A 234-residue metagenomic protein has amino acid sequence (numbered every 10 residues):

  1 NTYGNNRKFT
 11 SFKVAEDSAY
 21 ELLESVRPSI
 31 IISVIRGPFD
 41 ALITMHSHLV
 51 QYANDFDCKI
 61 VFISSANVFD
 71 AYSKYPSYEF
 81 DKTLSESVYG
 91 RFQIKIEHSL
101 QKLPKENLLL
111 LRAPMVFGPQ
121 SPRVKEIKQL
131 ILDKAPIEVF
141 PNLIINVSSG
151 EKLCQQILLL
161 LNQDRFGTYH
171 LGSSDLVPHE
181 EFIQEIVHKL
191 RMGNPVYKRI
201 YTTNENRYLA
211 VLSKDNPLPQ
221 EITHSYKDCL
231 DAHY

Functional and structural regions predicted by a protein language model:
N1-I30, V211: N-terminal Rossmann/SDR dinucleotide-binding element
A19-F62: NAD(P)-cofactor binding segment of oxidoreductase domains
H48-V88: Conserved Rossmann-fold NAD(P)-dependent oxidoreductase catalytic core, especially the SDR/UDP-sugar
A71-L111, G118: Catalytic helix-loop patch of NAD(P)-dependent Rossmann-fold dehydrogenases
H98-I145, K152, L159: NAD(P)-dependent short-chain dehydrogenase/reductase
A135, Q156-Y208, H233-Y234: Mid/C-terminal beta-alpha module of Rossmann-like enzyme folds, strongest in SDR-family dehydrogenases/epimerases
I145-S148, V177: Residue-level signal for the nucleotide or nucleotide-sugar donor/cofactor binding architecture
N204, E221-Y234: Amphipathic terminal alpha-helices
